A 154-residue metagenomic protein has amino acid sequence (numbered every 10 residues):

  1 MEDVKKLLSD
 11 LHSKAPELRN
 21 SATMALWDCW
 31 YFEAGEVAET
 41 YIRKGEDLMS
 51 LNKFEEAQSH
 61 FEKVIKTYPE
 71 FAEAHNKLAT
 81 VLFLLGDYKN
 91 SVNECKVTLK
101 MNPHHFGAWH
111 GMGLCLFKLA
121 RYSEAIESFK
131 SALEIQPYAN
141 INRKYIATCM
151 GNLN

Functional and structural regions predicted by a protein language model:
M1, L26-R43: TPR-adjacent "capping" and linker segments in tetratricopeptide-repeat scaffold/adaptor proteins
K6, L18-S21, V37, E56 (+2 more regions): Alpha-helical positions within canonical tetratricopeptide repeat
D10, A25-D28, K63, V97 (+1 more regions): The canonical alpha-helical register within tetratricopeptide repeats
L11-E17: Short coil turns that connect the paired helices of HEAT/ARM alpha-solenoid repeats
G35-G107: Alpha-helical adaptor scaffolds
S50, L84-L85, K118, G151-L153: Register position in tetratricopeptide repeats
